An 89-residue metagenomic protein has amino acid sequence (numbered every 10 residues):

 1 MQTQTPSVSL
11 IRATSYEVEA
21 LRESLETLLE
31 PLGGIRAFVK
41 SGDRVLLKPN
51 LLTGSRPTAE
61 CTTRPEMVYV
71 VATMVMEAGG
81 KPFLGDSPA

Functional and structural regions predicted by a protein language model:
M1-A89: N-terminal and secondary-structure boundary signal
